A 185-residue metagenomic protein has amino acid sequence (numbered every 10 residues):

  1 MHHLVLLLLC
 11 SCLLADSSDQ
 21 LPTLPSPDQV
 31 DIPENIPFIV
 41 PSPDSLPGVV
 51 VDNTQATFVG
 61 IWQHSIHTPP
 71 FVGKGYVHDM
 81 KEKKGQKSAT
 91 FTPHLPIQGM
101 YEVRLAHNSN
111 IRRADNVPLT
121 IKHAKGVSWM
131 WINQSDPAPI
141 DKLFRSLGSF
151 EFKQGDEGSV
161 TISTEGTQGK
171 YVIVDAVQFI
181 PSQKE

Functional and structural regions predicted by a protein language model:
M1-H3, E185: Short, Lys/Arg-enriched, disordered terminal segments
H3-S11: Sec-dependent N-terminal signal peptides
D16-E185: Extracytoplasmic
